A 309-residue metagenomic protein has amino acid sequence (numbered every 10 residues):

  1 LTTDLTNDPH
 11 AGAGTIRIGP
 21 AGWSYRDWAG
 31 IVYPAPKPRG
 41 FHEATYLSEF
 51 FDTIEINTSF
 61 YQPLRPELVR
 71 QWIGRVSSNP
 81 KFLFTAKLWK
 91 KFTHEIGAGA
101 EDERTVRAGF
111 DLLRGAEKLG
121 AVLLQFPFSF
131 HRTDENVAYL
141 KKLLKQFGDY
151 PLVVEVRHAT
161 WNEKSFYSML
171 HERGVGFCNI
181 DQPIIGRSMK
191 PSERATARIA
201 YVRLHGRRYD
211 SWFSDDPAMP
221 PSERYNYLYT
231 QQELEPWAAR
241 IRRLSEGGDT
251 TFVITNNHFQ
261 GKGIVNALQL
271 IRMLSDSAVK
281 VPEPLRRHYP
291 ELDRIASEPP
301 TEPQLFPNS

Functional and structural regions predicted by a protein language model:
L1-S309: Residues lining hydrophobic/aromatic ligand-binding pockets adjacent to catalytic sites
